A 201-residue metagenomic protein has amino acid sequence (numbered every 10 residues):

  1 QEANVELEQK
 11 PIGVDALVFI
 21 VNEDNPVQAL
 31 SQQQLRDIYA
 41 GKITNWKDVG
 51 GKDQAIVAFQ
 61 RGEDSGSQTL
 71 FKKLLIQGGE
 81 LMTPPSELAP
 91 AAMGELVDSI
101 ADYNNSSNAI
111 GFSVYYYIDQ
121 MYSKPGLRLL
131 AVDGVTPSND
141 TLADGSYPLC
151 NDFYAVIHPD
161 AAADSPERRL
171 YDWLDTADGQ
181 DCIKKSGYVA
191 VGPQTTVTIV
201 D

Functional and structural regions predicted by a protein language model:
Q1-D201: Exported/periplasmic ABC-transporter solute-binding proteins
